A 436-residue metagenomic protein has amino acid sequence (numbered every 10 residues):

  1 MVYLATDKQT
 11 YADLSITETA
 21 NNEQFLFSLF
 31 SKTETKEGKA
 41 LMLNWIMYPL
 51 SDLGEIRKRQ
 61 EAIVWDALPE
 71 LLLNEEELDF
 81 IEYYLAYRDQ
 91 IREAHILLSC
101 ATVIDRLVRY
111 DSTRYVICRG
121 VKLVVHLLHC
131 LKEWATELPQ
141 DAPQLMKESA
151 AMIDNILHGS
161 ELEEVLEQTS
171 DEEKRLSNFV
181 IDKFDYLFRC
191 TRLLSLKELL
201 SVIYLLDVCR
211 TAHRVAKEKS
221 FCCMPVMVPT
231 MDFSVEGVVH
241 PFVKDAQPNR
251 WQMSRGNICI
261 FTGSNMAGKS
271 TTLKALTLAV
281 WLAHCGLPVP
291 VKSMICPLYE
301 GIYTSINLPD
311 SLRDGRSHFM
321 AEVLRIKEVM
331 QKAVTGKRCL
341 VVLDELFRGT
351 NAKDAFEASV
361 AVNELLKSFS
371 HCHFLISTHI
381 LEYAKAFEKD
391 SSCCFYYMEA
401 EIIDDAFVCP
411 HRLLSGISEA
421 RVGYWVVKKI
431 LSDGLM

Functional and structural regions predicted by a protein language model:
M1-S160, S195, L199-L205: Conserved amphipathic alpha-helical "coupling/scaffold" segments that transmit conformational changes between domains
K32, M47-D52, W65-L68, H129 (+5 more regions): Non-catalytic alpha-helical coupling and interface elements of nucleotide-dependent molecular machines and regulators
I96-C100, Q144-E172, N178, Y204-I260 (+1 more regions): Amphipathic heptad-repeat alpha-helical coiled-coil/stalk segments that mediate oligomerization, filament/stalk
L123, L176-D182: Extended, regular secondary-structure scaffolds
F188-T191: An accessory alpha-helical subdomain
E198, L205-V208, R325-E328: Residues on one face of amphipathic alpha-helical coiled coils
K219-M436: ATPase nucleotide-binding head domains, primarily ABC-like/P-loop NTPase cores
